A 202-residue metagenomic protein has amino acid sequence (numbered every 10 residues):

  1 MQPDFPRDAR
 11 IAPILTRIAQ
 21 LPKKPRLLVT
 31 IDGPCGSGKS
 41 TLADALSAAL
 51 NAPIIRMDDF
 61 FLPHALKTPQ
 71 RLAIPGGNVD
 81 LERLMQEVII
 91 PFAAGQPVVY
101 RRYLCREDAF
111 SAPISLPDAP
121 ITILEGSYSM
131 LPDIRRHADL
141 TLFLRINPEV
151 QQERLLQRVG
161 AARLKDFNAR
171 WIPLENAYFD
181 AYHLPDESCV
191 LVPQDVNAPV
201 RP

Functional and structural regions predicted by a protein language model:
M1-L28: Extreme N-terminal, non-catalytic leader segments that precede Walker-type/kinase nucleotide-binding cores
P34: P-loop (Walker A) phosphate-binding loop of NTP-binding proteins
K39: Conserved lysine of the Walker
L42: Hydrophobic positions on the alpha1 helix immediately C-terminal to the Walker A/P-loop
L50-L66: Short beta-strand-centered segment that lines the nucleotide-binding/catalytic pocket of NTP-utilizing
P53, L66-F110, I121: Conserved nucleotide-sensing/catalytic segment adjacent to the nucleotide-binding pocket in NTP-handling enzymes
D108-R158: ATP-dependent NMP and nucleoside kinases share a basic, alpha-helical "lid"
A109, L131, A161-P202: Small-molecule kinase domains that catalyze NTP-dependent phosphoryl transfer to phosphate-bearing small molecules
